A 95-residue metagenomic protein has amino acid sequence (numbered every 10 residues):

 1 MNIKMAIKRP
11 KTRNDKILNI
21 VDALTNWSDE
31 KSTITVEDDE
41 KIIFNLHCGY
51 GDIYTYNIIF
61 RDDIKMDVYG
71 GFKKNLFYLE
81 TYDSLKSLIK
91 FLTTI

Functional and structural regions predicted by a protein language model:
N2-G49, N75: Negatively charged, low-complexity tracts enriched in Asp/Glu with abundant Ser/Thr
N2-I3, L92-I95: Short acidic DE-rich linear segments
D22, K90-T93: Surface-exposed alpha-helical segments enriched in charged/polar residues
T33-E37, T55-N57, I95: Generic detector of ordered, mature protein regions
Y50-K90: Intrinsically disordered, low-complexity regulatory segments enriched in Ser/Thr/Pro and charged residues
